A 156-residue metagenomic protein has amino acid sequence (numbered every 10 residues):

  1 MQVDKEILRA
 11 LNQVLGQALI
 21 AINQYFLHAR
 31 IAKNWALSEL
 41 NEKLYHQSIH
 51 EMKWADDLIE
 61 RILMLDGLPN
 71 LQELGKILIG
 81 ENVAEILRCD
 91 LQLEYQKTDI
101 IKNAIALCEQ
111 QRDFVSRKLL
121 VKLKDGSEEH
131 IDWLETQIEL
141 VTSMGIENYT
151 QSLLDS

Functional and structural regions predicted by a protein language model:
M1-S156: Iron-associated oxidoreductase/ferritin-like identity signal
